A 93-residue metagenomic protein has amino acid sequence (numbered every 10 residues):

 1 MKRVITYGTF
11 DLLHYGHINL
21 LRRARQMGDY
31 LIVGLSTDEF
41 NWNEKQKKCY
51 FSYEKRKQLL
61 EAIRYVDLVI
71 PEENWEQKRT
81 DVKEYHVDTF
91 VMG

Functional and structural regions predicted by a protein language model:
M1-G93: Nucleotidyltransferase catalytic core that binds NTPs
